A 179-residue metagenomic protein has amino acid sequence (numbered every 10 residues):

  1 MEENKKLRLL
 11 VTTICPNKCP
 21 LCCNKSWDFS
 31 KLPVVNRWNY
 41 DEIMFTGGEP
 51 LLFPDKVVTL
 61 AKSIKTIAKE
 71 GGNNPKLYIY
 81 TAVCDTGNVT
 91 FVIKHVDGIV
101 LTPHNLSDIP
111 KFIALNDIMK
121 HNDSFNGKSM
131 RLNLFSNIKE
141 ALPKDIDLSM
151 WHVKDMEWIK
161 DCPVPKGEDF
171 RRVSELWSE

Functional and structural regions predicted by a protein language model:
M1-L32: Canonical Radical SAM [4Fe-4S] cluster-binding loop centered on the CxxxCxxC motif and its immediate flanking residues
N17, G87, D108-I109, K139-L142: Short, well-ordered, mixed-charge alpha-helical segments that flank or form enzyme active sites
C23-F29, N39-F53, I67-G87, H95-L115 (+1 more regions): Core AdoMet radical
V34-R37: N-terminal, charge-rich interaction modules
P54-V58, V89-T90: A short acidic (Asp/Glu
V57-K65, N116-N122: Generic structural signal for well-ordered alpha-helices, preferentially at hydrophobic/aromatic core positions
K120-E179: Auxiliary Fe-S-binding modules of radical SAM enzymes
